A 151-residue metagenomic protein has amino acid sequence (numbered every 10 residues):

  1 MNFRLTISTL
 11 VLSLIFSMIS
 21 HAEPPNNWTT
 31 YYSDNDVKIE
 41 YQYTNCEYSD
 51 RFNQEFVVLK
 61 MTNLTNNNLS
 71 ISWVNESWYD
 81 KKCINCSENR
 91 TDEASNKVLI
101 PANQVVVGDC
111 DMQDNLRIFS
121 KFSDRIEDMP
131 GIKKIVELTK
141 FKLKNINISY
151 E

Functional and structural regions predicted by a protein language model:
M1-S8: Bacterial N-terminal signal peptides that target proteins for export
T9-S17: Bacterial N-terminal signal peptides
E23-N53: Low-complexity, acidic Ser/Thr/Pro/Gly-rich terminal tails and inter-domain linkers that flank the onset of structured
Y32-N35, T62-S70, L99-V105, Y150-E151: A short, structured loop/turn motif at beta-sheet edges
R51-N66: Short beta-strand elements of extracellular/lumenal beta-sandwich folds
N67-C86: Short acidic, flexible loop segments centered on an aromatic residue
K82-I126: Intrinsically disordered, low-complexity Pro/Gly/Ser/Thr-rich segments with frequent PxxP/GP/PP motifs and embedded
D111-E151: Terminal connector regions
